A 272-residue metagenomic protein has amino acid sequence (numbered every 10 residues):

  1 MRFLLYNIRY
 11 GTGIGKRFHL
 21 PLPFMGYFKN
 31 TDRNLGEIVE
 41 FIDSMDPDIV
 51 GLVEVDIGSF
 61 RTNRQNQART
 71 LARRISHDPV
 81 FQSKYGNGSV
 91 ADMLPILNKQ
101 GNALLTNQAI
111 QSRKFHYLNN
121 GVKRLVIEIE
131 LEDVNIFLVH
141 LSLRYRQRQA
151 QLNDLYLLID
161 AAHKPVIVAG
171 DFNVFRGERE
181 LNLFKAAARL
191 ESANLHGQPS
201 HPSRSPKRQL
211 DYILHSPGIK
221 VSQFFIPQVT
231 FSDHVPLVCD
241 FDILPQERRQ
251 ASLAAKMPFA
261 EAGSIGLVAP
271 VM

Functional and structural regions predicted by a protein language model:
M1-L4, T12, T106-Q111, V122-L138 (+1 more regions): Beta-strand-turn-beta hairpins that frame and shape the catalytic cleft of phosphate-ester-processing enzymes
M1-R74, K84-S89, N153, P245-M272: N-terminal, active-site-proximal structural segment of metallo-dependent hydrolase catalytic domains
R2-N7, E37-T62, I136-V139, Q151 (+4 more regions): Active-site beta-strand/loop signature of hydrolases that rely on acidic residues for catalysis
G11-I14, S76, V139, Q147 (+4 more regions): Membrane-proximal envelope and lipid/glycan-remodeling enzymes
G11-T12, I57-F60, N87-S89, R144-Q147 (+2 more regions): Active-site environment of divalent metal-dependent phosphoester hydrolases
D46, S76, N107-A109, H163 (+1 more regions): Residue-level detector of structured alpha->beta connecting loops
E54-D133, F225-Q228: Structured beta-strand-rich core segments of catalytic domains in phosphoester-bond hydrolases
F115-Y117, E130, L157-I167, F172-M272: Metal-dependent phosphoester-hydrolase catalytic domains
